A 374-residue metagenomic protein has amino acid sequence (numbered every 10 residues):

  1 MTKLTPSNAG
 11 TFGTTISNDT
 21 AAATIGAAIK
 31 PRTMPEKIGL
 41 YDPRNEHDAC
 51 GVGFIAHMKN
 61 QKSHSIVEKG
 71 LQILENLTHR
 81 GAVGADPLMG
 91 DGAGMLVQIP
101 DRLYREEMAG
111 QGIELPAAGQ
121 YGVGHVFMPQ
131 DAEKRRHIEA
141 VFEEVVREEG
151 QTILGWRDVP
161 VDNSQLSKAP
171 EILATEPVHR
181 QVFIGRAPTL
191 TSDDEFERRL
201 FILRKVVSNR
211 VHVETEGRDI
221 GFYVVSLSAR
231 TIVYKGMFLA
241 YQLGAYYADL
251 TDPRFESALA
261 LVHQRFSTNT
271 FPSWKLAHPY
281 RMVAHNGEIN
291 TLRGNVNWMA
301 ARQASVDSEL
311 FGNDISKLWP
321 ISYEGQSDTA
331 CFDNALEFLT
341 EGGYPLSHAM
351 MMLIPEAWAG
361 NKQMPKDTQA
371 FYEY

Functional and structural regions predicted by a protein language model:
T2-Y374: Conserved short alpha-helical segments that host acidic/polar catalytic motifs at enzyme active sites
